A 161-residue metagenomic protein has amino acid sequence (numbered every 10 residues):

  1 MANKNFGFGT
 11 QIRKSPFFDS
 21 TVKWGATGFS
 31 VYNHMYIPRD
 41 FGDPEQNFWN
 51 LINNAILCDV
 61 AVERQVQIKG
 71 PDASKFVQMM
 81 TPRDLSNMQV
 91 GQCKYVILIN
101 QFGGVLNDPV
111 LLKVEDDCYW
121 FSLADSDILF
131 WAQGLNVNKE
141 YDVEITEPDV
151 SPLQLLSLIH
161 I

Functional and structural regions predicted by a protein language model:
M1-I99, G104: Acidic, proline/glycine-enriched N-terminal capping motif
T81, A124-D125: A short beta-strand motif that forms part of the nucleic acid-binding face of small beta-barrel RNA-binding folds
V110-L111: Glycine-rich, Trp-frequent "lid" loop and neighboring beta-strands that shape and gate the flavin cofactor pocket
Y119, D125-D149: Internal alpha/beta scaffold segment
P152-L156: Internal, well-ordered alpha/beta segment that forms a basic, Gly-enriched binding/recognition surface
I159-I161: Conserved small/polar residues in nucleotide/adenosyl-binding loops
